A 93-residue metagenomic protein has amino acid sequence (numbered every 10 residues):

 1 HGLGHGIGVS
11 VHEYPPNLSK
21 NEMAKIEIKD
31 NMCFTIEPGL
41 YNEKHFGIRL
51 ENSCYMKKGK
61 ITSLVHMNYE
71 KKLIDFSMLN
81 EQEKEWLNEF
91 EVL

Functional and structural regions predicted by a protein language model:
G2-G4, S10-L93: Charged, cofactor-coupling segments
